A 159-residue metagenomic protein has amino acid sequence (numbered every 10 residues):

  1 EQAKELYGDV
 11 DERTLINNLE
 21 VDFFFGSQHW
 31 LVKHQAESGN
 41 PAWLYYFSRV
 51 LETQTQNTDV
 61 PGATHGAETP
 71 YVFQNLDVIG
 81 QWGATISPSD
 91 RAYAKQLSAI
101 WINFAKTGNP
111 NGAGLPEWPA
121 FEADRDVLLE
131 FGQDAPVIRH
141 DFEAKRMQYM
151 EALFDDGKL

Functional and structural regions predicted by a protein language model:
E1-L159: Mature extracellular catalytic domain of secreted serine hydrolases with alpha/beta-hydrolase catalytic cores
